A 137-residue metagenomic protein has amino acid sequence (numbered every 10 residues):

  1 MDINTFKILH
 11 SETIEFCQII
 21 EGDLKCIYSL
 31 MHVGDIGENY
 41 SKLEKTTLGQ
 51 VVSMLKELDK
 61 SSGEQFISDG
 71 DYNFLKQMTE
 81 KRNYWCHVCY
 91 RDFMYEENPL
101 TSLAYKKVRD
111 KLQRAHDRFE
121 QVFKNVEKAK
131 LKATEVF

Functional and structural regions predicted by a protein language model:
M1-M54, D69, K76, E80 (+1 more regions): Amphipathic alpha-helical interface elements
M1-T5, G63, K107: Short amphipathic alpha-helical segments at helix-loop
V33, S61-E64, V88-R91, Y95: General structural signal for alpha-helix termini and helix-helix connectors
E57-Y72: Short, solvent-exposed, charged loop/turn and helix-capping segments that join or cap alpha-helices on peripheral
G70-N125: Charge-enriched, short contiguous segments at helix-coil
